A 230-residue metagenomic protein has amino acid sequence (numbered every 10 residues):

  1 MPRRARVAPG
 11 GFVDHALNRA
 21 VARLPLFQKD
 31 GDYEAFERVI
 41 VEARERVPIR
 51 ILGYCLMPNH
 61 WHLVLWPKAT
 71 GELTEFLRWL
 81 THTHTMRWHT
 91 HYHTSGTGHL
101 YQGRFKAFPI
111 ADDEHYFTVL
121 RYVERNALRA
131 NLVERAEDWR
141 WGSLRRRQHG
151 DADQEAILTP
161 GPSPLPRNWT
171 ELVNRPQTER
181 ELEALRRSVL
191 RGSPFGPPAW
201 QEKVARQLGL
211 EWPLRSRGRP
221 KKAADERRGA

Functional and structural regions predicted by a protein language model:
M1-P58, W66-A230: Short Pro-Cys-Gly-centered "Cys-loop" motif that presents a nucleophilic cysteine in a tight turn
